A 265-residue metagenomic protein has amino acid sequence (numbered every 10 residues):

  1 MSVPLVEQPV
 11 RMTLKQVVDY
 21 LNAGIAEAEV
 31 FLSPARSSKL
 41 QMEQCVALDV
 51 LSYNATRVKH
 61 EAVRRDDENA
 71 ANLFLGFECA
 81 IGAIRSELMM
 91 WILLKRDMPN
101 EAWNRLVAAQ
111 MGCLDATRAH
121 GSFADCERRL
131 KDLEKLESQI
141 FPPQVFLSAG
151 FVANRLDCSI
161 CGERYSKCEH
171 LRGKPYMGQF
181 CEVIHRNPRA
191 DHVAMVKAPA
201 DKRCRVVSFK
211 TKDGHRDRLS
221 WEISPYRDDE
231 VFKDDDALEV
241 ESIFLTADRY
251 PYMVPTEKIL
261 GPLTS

Functional and structural regions predicted by a protein language model:
M1-S265: Signature of dsDNA virion morphogenesis modules
